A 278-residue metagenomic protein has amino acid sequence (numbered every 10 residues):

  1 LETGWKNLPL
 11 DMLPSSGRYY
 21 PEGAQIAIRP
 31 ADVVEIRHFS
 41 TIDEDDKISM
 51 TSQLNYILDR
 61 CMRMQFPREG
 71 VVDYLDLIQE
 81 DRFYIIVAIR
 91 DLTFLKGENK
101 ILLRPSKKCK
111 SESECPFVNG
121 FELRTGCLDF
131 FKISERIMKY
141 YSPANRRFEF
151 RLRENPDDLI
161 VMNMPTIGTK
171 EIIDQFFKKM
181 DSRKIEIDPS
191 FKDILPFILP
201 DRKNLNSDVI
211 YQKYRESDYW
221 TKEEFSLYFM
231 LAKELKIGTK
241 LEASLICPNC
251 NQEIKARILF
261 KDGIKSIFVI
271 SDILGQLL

Functional and structural regions predicted by a protein language model:
L1-L278: Long C-terminal interaction/binding lobes of large macromolecular proteins
